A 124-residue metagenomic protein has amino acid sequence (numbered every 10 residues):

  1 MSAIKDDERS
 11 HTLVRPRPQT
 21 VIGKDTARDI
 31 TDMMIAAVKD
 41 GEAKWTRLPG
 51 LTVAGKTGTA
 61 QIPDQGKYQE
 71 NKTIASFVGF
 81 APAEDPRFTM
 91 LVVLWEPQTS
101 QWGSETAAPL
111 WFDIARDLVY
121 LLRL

Functional and structural regions predicted by a protein language model:
M1-R17, M34-R123: Active-site beta-strand/loop architecture of penicillin-binding DD-peptidases
P16-K24: Short surface loop/edge beta-strand patches of beta-sandwich-type extracellular domains that form ligand-contact sites
G23-A27, N71: Amphipathic alpha-helical transducer elements in NTP-driven molecular machines
